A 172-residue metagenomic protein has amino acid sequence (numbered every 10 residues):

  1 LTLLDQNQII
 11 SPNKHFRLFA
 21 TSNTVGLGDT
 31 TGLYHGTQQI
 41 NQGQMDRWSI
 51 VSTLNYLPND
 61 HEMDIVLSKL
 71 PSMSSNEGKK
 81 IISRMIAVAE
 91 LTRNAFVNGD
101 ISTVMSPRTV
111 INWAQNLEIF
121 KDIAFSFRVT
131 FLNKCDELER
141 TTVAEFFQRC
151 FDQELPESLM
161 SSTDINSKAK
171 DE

Functional and structural regions predicted by a protein language model:
L1-E172: C-terminal regulatory/interaction module of P-loop NTP-utilizing enzymes
